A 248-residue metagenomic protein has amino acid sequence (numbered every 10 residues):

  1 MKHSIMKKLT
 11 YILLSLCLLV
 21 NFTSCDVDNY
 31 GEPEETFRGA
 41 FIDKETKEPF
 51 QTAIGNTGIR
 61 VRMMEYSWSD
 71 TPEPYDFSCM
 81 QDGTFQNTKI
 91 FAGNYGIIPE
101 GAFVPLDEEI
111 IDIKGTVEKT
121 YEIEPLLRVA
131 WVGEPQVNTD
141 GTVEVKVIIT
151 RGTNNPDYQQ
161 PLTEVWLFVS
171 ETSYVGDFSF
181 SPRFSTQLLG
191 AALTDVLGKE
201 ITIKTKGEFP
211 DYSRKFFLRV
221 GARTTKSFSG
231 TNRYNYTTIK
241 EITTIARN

Functional and structural regions predicted by a protein language model:
V20-S24: C-terminal motif of bacterial Sec signal peptides marking the signal peptidase cleavage site
E35-E45, G83: A short, amphipathic beta-strand motif
T46-D70, Q159-L162: Short, ordered, surface-exposed loop/turn motifs in non-cytosolic proteins
E65-D82: Short, acidic Ser/Thr/Gly-rich low-complexity loop/linker segments typical of extracellular and cell-surface proteins
Q86-N94: Short Pro-Gly-centered beta-turn/loop motif in secreted/extracellular proteins
G101-L126, K226-G230, T238: Structured interaction patches on ligand/partner-binding surfaces of diverse proteins
I113-Q136, K146-I149, A246-N248: Extracellular beta-sheet/turn segments enriched in Thr/Pro/Gly and aliphatic residues
G207-S229: Beta-strand-rich modules
